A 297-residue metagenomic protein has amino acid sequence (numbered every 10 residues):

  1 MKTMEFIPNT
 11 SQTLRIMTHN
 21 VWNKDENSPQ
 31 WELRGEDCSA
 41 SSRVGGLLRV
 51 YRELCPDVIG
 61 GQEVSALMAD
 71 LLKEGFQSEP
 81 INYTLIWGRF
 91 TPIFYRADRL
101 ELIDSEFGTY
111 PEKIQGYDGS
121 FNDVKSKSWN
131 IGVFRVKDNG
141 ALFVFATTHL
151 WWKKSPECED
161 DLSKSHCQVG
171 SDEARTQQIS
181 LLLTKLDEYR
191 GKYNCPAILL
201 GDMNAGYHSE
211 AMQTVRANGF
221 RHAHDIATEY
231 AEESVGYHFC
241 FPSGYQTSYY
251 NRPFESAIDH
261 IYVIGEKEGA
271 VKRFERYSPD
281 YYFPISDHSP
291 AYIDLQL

Functional and structural regions predicted by a protein language model:
M1-E74, L297: N-terminal, active-site-proximal structural segment of metallo-dependent hydrolase catalytic domains
M1-M4, D187-I198, N204-L297: Metal-dependent phosphoester-hydrolase catalytic domains
F6-P8, V58-K153, E275: Structured beta-strand-rich core segments of catalytic domains in phosphoester-bond hydrolases
L14, D57-V58, F143, P196-I198 (+1 more regions): Short, Asp-centered acidic motifs that coordinate Mg2+ and/or phosphate in catalytic or ligand-binding sites
T18-R43, P111-D123, W151-A174: Acidic/histidine-rich helix-loop elements that form or flank divalent-metal/phosphate-binding sites at the catalytic
N20-V21, T148-L150, D202-M203, S289: Active-site metal-binding loops of divalent metal-dependent hydrolases
S128-T148, D160-M203, H208, M212: His/acidic metal-ligating clusters that form di-metal
